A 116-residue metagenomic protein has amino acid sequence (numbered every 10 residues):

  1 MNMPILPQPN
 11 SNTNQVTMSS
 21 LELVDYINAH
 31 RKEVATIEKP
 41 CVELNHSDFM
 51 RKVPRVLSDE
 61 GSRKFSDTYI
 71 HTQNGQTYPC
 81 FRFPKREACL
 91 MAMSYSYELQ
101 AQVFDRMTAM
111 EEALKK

Functional and structural regions predicted by a protein language model:
M1-K116: An anion-engaging/catalytic patch
